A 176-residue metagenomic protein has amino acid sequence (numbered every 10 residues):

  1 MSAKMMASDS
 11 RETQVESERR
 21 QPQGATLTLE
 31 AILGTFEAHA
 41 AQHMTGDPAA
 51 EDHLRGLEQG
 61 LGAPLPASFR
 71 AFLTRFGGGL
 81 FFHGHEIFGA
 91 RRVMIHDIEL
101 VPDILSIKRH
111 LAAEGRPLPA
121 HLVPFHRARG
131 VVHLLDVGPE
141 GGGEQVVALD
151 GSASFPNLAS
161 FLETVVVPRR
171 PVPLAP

Functional and structural regions predicted by a protein language model:
A3-V132, P173-L174: A surface-exposed partner-binding patch
I87, Q145-L149, V167-P171: Short, surface-exposed linear patches
V131-A159: Segments surrounding the PLD/"HKD" phosphodiesterase catalytic module and close analogs
S154-V172: Compact, glycine/acidic-enriched structural inserts
